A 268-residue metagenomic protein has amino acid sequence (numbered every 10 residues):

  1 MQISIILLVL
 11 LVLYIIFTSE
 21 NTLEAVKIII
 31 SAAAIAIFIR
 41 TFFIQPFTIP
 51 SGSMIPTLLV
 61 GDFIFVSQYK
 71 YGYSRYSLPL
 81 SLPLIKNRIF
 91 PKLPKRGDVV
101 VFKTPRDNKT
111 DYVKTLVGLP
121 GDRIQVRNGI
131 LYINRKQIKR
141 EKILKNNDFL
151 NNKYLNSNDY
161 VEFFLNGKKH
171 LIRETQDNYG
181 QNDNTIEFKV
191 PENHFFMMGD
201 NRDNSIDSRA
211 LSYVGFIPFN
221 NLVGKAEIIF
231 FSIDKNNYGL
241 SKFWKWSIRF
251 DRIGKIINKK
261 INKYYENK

Functional and structural regions predicted by a protein language model:
Q2-F17, V60-K268: Soluble "head" domains of membrane/secretory-pathway proteins
I3-L7, T22-A33: Alpha-helical transmembrane segments
V12-T18, I37-F42: Hydrophobic membrane-targeting alpha-helices
I28-T48, Y69: Transmembrane alpha-helices and immediately adjacent membrane-cytoplasm interface residues in multi-pass integral
Q45-D62: Alpha-helical transmembrane signal-anchor/signal-peptide segments
